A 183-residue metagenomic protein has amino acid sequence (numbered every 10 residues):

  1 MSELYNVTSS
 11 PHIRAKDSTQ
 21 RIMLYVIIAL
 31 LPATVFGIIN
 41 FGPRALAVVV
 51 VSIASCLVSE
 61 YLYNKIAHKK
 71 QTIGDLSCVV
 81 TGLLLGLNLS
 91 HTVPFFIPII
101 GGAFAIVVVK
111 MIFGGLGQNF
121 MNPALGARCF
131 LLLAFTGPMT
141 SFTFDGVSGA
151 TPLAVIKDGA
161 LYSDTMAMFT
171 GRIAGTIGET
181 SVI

Functional and structural regions predicted by a protein language model:
M1-L57: N-terminal signal-anchor module of multipass membrane proteins
I13-M23, N64-G74, T92-V93, T170-G178: Short, amphipathic, aromatic/basic-enriched membrane-interface segments that mark the entry/exit of transmembrane
Y25-A33, V48-E60, S77-G82, G86 (+3 more regions): Alpha-helical transmembrane segments in multi-pass membrane proteins
T34-F41, N64-K65, L85-H91, K110: Hydrophobic alpha-helical transmembrane segments
G42-S55, T92-G101, I173-T180: Structural signature of hydrophobic alpha-helical transmembrane segments
V58-K70, I106-G117: C-terminal ends of transmembrane helices
C78, L83-G146: Membrane-interface helix-loop-helix junctions at boundaries between adjacent transmembrane segments
G117-I183: Long hydrophobic alpha-helical segments that form multi-pass transmembrane helix bundles in integral membrane proteins
